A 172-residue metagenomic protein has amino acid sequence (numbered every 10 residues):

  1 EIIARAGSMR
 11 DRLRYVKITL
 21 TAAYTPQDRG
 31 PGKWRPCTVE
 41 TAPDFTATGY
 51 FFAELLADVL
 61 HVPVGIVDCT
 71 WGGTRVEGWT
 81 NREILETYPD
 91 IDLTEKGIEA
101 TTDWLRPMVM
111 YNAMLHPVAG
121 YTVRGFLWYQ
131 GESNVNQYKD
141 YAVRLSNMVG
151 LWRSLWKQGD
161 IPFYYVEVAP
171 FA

Functional and structural regions predicted by a protein language model:
E1-A172: Cell-envelope and extracellular/periplasmic
